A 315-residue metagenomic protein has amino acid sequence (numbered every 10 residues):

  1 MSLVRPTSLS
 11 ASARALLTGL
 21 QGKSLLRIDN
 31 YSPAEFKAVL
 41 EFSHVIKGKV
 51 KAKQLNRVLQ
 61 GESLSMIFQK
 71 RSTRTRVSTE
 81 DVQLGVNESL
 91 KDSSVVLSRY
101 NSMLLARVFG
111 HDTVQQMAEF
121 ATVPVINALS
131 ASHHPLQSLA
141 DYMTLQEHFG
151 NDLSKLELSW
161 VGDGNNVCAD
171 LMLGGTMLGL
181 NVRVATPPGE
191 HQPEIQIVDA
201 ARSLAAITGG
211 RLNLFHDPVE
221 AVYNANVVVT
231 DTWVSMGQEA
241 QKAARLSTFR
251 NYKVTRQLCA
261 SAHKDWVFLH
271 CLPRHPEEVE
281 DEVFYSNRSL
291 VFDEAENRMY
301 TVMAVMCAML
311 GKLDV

Functional and structural regions predicted by a protein language model:
S2-T75: Positively charged, low-complexity intrinsically disordered leader regions
S2-V4, K53-Q146, H275: Phosphate/diphosphate ligand-binding glycine-rich loop within oxidoreductases
V58-L64, L153-L156, D265: Phosphate-coordination loops involved in phosphoryl transfer and adenosine-cofactor binding
Q69-S78, E147-T230: Glycine-rich phosphate/diphosphate-binding loop of Rossmann-like nucleotide-binding domains
Y100, F120-A121, L178, A262-K264 (+1 more regions): Short, structured coil segments at secondary-structure junctions
S203-V283: Rossmann-like adenosine-cofactor binding region
D265-W266, C271-V315: Adenosine-phosphate binding glycine-rich loop
